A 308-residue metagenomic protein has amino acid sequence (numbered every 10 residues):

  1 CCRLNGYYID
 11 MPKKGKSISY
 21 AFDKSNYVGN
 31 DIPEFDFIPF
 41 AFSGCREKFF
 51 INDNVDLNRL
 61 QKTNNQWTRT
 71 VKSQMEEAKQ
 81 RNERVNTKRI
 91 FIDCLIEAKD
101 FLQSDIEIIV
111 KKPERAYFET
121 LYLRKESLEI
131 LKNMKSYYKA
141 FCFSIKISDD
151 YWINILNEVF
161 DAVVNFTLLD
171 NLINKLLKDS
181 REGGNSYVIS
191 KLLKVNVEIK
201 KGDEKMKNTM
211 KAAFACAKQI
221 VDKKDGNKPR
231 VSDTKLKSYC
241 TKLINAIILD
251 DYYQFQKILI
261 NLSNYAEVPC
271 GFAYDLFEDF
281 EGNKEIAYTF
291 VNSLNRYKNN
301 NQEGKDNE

Functional and structural regions predicted by a protein language model:
Y8-D170: Domain-exit/linker segments immediately C-terminal to small folded modules
A116-E308: Long, contiguous all-alpha helical interaction modules
